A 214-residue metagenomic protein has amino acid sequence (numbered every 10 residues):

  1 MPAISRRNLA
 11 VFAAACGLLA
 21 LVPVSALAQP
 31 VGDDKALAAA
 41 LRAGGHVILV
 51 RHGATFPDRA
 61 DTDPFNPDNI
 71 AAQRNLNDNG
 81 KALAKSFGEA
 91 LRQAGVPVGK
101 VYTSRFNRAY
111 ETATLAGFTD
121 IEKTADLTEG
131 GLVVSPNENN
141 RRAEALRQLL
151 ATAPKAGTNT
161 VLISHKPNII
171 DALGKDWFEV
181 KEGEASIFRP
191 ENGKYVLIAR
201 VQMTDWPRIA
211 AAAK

Functional and structural regions predicted by a protein language model:
P2-A14: N-terminal secretory signal peptides and thylakoid transit peptides that target proteins across membranes
A13-V22: Bacterial N-terminal signal peptides
V24-A28: Sec/Tat signal peptide C-region and signal peptidase I cleavage site
P30-D126, G130-V134, R142, D176-S186 (+1 more regions): Active-site-proximal alpha-helix that buttresses catalytic centers in soluble enzyme cores
G45-V47, K155-S164: Generic beta-sheet signal
V50-T55, L162-I169: Histidine-centered catalytic micro-motifs
E144-P154: A short, acidic, amphipathic alpha-helical segment used as a generic capping/interface helix at domain edges
A153-T158, E191-G193: A short, structured loop/turn motif at beta-sheet edges
